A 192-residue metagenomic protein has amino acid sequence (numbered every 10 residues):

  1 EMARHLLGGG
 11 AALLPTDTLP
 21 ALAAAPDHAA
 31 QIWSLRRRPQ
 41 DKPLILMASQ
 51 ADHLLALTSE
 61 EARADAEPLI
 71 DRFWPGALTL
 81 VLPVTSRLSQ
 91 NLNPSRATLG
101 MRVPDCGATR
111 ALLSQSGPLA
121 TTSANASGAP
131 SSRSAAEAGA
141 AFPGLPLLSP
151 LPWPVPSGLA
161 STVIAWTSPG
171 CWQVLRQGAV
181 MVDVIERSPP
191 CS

Functional and structural regions predicted by a protein language model:
E1-S192: Active-site-adjacent structural elements in enzyme catalytic cores
